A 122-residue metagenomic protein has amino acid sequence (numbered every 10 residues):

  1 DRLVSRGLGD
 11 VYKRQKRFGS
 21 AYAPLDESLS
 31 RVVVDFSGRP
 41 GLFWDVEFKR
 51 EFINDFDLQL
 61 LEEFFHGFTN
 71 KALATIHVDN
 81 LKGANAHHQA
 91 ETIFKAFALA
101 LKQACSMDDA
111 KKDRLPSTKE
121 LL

Functional and structural regions predicted by a protein language model:
D1-R2, F97: Buried hydrophobic positions in well-ordered alpha/beta secondary-structure cores of metabolic enzymes
R2-Y12: Single conserved hydrophobic/aromatic residue that forms the stacking wall/gate of nucleotide- or nucleobase-binding
D10-L122: Structural preference for solvent-exposed beta-strand-turn elements and adjacent flexible terminal/loop segments within
